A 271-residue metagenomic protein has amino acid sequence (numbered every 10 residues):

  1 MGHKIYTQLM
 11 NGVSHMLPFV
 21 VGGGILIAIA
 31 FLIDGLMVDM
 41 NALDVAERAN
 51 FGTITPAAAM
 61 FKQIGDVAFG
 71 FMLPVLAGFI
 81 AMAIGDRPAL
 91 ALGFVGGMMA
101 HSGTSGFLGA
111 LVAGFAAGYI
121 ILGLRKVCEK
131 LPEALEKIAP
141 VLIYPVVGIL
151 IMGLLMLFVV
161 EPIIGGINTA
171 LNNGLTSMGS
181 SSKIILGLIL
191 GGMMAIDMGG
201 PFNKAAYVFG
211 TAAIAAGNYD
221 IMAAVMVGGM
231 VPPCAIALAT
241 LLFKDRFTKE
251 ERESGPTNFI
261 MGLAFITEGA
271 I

Functional and structural regions predicted by a protein language model:
M1-E133, K137-I271: Pore-lining transmembrane helices
